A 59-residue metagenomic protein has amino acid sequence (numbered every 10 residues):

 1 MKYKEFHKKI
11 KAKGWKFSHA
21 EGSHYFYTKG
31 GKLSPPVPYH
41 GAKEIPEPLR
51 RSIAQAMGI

Functional and structural regions predicted by a protein language model:
M1-H19, T28-I59: Basic nucleic-acid-binding interfaces
G22: Cytochrome P450 catalytic-core helices
Y25: Positions that flank functional sites
